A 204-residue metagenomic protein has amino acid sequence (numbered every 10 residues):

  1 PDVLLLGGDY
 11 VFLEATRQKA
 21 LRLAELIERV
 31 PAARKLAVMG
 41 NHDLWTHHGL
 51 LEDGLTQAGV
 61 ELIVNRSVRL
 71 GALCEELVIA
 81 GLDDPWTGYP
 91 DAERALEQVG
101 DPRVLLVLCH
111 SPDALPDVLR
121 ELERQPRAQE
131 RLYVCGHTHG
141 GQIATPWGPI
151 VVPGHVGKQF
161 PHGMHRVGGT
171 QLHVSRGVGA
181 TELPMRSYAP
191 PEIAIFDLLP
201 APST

Functional and structural regions predicted by a protein language model:
P1-G71: Core catalytic region of metal-dependent phosphoesterases/phosphodiesterases, especially metallo-beta-lactamase-like
D2-V3, R34-L36, V60-E61, L77 (+3 more regions): Short, Asp-centered acidic motifs that coordinate Mg2+ and/or phosphate in catalytic or ligand-binding sites
G8-V11, N41-H42, R66-S67, L82-P85 (+3 more regions): Active-site metal-binding loops of divalent metal-dependent hydrolases
A15-T16, T46-H47, T87, P116-D117 (+1 more regions): Short N-terminal helix/helix-N-cap motif within the alpha/beta-hydrolase-1
D53, P112-A194: Conserved beta-sheet core of the metallophosphoesterase superfamily
D53, Q57-V60, R66, A72-Q125 (+1 more regions): Binuclear metal-dependent hydrolase catalytic cores centered on His/Asp/Glu-rich metal-binding motifs
R66-L73, P161-V167: Short acidic-hydrophobic surface loop/beta-edge motif
F196-P202: Short beta-strand-to-coil "C-cap" segments at the C-terminal boundary of structured domains/repeats, marking
